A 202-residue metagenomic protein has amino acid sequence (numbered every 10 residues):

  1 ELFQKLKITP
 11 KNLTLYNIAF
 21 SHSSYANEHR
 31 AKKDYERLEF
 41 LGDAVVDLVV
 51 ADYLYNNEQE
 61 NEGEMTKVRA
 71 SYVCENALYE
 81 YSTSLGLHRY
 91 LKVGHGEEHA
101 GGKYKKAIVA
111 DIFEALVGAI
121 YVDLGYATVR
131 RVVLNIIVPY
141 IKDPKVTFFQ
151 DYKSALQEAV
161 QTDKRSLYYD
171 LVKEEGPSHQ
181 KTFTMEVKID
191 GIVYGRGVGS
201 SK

Functional and structural regions predicted by a protein language model:
E1-K202: Double-stranded RNA-binding/processing signature
